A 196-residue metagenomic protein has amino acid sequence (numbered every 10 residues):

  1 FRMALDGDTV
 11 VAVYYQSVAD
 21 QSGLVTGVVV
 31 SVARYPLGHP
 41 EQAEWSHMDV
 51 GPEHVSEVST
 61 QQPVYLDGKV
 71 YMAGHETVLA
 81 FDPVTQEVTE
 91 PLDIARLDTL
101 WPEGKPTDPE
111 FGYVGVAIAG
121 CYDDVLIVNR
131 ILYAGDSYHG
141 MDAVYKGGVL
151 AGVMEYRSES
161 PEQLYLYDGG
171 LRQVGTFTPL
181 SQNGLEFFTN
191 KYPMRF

Functional and structural regions predicted by a protein language model:
F1-A4, H54-Y65, T99-C121, M141 (+1 more regions): Repeated scaffold domains used in trafficking and secretory/extracellular systems, primarily beta-propellers
G7-T9, D67-G68, D123-D124: Short coil/turn segments that connect the beta-strands within blades of beta-propeller domains
V13-Q16, G74-H75, V128-I131, M154-E155: Recurrent small/Gly-Pro-centered beta-turn motifs in extracellular repeat architectures
A19-A33, E76-A80, A134-G147, E159-Y165: Structural motif
P36-P40, D82-Q86, G148, D168-G170: Short loop/turn segments that connect beta-strands within beta-propeller blades
A43-V50, T89-W101, V153-Y156, V174-S181: Beta-propeller fold detector
L132-Y133, Y138-H139, M154, L180 (+1 more regions): Beta-propeller domains
